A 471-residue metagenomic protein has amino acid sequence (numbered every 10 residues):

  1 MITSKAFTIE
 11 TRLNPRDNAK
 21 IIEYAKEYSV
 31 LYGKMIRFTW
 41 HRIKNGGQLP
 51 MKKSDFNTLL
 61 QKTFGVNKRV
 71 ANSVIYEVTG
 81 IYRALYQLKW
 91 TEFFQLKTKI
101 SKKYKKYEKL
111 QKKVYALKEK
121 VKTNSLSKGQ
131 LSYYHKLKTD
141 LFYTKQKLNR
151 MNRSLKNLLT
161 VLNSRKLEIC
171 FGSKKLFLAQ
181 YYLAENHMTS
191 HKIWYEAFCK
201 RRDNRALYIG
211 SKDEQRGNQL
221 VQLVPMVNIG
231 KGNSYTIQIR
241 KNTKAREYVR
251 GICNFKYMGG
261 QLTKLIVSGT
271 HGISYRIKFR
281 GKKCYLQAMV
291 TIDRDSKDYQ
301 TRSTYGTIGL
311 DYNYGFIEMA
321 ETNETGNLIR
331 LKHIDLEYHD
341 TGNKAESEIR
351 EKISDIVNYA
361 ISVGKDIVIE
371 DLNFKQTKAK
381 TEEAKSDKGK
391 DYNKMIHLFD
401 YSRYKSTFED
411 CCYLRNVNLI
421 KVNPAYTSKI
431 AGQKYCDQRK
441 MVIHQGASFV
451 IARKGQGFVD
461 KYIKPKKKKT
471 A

Functional and structural regions predicted by a protein language model:
M1-A471: Nucleic-acid substrate recognition interfaces
